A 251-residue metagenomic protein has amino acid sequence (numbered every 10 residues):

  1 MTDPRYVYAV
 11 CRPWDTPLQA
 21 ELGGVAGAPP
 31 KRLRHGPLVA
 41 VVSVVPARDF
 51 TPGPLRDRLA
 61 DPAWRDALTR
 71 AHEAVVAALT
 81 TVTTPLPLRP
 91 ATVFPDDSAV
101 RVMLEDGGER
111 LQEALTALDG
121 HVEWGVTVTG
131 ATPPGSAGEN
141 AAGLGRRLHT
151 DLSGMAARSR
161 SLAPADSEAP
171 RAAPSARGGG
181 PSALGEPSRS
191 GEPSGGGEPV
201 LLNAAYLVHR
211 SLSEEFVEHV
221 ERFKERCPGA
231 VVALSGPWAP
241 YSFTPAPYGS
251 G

Functional and structural regions predicted by a protein language model:
M1-G251: An interfacial alpha-helical scaffold signature
